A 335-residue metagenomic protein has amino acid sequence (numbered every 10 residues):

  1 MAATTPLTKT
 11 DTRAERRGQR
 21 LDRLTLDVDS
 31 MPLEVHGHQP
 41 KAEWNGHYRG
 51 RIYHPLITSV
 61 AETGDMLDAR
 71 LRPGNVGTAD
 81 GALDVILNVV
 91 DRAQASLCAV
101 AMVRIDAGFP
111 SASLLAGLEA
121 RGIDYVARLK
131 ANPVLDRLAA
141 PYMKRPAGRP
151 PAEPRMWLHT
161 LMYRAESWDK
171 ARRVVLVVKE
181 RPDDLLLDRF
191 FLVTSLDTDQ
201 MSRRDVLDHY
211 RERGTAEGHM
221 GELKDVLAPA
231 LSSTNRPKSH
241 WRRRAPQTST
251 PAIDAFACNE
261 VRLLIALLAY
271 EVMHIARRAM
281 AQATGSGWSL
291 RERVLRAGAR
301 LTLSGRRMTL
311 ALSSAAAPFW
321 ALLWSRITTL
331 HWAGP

Functional and structural regions predicted by a protein language model:
M1-T58: Active-site-proximal, Lys/Arg-enriched surface segment that forms a nucleic-acid-binding/basic interface patch
L24-P32, G64, V100-P110, Y125 (+4 more regions): Short, conserved catalytic/metal-binding motifs centered on acidic residues
H36-K41, L67-L71, A112-A120, D136-P141: Short acidic, glycine/serine/threonine-rich loops at helix termini
G46-S96: Electropositive, glycine- and tryptophan-enriched low-complexity nucleic-acid-binding patches
V76-V134: Domain-level cores of phosphate- or acyl-group-handling catalytic modules
D124-A228, W332-P335: An anionic, glycine-rich sequence signature occurring as long contiguous blocks
D205-D254, V261, I265, A269-A276: Short amphipathic alpha-helical "interface-anchor" segments enriched in bulky aromatics
A269-P335: A short, flexible helix-boundary coil/loop motif
